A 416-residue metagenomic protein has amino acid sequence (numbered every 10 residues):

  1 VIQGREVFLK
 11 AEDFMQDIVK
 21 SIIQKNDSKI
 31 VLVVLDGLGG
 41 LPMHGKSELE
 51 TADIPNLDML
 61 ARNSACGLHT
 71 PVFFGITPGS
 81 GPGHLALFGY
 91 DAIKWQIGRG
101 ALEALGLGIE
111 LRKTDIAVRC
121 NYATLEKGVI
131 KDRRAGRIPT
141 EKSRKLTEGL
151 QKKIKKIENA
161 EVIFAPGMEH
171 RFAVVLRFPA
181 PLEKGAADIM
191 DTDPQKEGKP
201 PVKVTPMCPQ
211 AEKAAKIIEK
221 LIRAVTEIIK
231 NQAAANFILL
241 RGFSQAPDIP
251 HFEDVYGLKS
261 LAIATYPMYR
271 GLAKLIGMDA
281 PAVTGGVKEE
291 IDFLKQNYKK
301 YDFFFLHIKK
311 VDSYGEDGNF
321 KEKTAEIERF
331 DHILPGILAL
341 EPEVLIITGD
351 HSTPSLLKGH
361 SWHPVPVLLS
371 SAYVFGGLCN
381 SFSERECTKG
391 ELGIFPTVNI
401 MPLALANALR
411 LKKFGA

Functional and structural regions predicted by a protein language model:
F8-A416: Feature captures the catalytic ectodomains and active-site-proximal regions of enzymes that hydrolyze or transfer
